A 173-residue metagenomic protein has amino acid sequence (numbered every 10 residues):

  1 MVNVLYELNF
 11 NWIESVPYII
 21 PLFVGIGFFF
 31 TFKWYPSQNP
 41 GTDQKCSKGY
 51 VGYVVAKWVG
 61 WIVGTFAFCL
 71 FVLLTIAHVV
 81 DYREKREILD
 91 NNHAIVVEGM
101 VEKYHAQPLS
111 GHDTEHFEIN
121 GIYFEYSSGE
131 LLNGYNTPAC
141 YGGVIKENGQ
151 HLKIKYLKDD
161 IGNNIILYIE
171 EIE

Functional and structural regions predicted by a protein language model:
V2-E87: Alpha-helical transmembrane spans
K85-I95, E130: Hydrophobic alpha-helical transmembrane segments and immediately flanking/interface helices in integral membrane
N92-D113: Structural detector for short beta-strands of small beta-barrel domains
V96, E147-K153, I161-N164: Extracytoplasmic
L109-L132: OB-fold (S1/OB) nucleic-acid-binding surfaces
L132-K155: Short nucleic-acid-contacting surface segments enriched for D/E, G, S/T with interspersed K/R
K155-E173: OB-fold/S1-family single-stranded nucleic acid-binding modules
